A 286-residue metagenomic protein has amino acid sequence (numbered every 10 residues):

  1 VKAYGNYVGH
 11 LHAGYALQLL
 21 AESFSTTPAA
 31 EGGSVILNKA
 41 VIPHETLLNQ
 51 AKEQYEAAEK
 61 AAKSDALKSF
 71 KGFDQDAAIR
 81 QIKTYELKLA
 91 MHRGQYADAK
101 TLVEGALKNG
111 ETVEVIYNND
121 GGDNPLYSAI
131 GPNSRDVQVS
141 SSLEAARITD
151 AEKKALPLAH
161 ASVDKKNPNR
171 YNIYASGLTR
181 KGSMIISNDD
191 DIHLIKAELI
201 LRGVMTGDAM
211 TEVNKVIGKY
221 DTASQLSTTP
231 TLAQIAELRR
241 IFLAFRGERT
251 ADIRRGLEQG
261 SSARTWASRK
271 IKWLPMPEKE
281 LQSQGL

Functional and structural regions predicted by a protein language model:
V1-G72, R93, A99, A106-K108 (+1 more regions): Aromatic-anchored glycine-rich loop motif in surface-exposed flexible loops
Y4, L11, F73-A77, R180 (+1 more regions): Residue signature of alpha-solenoid helical repeat architecture, marking inter-repeat boundaries and helix-start
H12, L19, A78-Q81, Y85 (+4 more regions): "A position-specific structural signal for the A-helix of alpha-solenoid helical repeats
G14, D189-I217: Extended amphipathic alpha-helical segments enriched in small hydrophobics
G94-Q95, K100-H193, T228, L232-Q234 (+6 more regions): Hydrophobic-face positions in mid-chain alpha helices that act as interaction patches
K100-T112, G207-D221: TPR/TPR-like (Sel1-like) alpha-helical repeat modules
